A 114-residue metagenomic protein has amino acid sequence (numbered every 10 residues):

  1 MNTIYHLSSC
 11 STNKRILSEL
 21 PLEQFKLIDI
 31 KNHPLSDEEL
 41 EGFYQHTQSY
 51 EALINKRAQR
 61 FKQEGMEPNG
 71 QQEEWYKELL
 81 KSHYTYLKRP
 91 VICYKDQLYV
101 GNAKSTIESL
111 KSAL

Functional and structural regions predicted by a protein language model:
M1-I30: Local sequence-structure signature of Cys/Sec-based thiol-disulfide redox active-site neighborhoods
H33-L110, L114: Thiol/selenol-based redox catalytic cores and closely related redox-interacting motifs
